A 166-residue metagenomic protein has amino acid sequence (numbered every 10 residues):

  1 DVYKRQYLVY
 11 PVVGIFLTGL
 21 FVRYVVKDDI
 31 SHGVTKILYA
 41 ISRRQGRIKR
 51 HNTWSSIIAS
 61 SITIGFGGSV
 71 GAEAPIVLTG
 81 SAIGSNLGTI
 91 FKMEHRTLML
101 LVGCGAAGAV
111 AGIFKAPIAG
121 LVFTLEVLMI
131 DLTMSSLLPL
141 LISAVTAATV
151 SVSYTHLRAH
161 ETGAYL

Functional and structural regions predicted by a protein language model:
D1-A164: Alpha-helical transmembrane segments and immediately membrane-proximal extracytoplasmic
